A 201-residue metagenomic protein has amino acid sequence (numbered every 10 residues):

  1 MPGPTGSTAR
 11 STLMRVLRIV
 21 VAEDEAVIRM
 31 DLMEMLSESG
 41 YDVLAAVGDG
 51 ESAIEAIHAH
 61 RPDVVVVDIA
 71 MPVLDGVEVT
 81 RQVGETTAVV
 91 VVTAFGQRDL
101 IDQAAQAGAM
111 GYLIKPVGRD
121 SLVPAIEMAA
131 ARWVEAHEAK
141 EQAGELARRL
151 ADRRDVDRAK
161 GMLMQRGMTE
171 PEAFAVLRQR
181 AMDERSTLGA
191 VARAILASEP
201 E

Functional and structural regions predicted by a protein language model:
L13-V27, L32-L36: Conserved acidic segment of CheY-like receiver
A46-V64: Acidic, metal-coordinating helix/loop segments flanking the phosphotransfer/catalytic sites of two-component signaling
D49-S52, A70-E78: Acidic catalytic/metal-coordinating carboxylates
E55, D75-T86: Short amphipathic alpha-helix used as the core "switch/output" element in two-component signaling
D68, T93: Active-site residues of response regulator receiver
D99, V117-I126: C-terminal output helix
E135, E141-E201: C-terminal output/effector regions of signal-responsive regulators
